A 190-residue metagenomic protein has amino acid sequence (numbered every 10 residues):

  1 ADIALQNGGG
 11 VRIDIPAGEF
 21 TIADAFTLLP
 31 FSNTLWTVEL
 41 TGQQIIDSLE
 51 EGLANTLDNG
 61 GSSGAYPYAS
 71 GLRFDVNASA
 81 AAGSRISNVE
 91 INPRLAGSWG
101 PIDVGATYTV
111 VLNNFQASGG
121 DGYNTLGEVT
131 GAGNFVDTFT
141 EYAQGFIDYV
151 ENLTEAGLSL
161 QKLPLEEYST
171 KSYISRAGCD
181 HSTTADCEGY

Functional and structural regions predicted by a protein language model:
A1-Y190: Catalytic centers of hydrolytic enzymes
